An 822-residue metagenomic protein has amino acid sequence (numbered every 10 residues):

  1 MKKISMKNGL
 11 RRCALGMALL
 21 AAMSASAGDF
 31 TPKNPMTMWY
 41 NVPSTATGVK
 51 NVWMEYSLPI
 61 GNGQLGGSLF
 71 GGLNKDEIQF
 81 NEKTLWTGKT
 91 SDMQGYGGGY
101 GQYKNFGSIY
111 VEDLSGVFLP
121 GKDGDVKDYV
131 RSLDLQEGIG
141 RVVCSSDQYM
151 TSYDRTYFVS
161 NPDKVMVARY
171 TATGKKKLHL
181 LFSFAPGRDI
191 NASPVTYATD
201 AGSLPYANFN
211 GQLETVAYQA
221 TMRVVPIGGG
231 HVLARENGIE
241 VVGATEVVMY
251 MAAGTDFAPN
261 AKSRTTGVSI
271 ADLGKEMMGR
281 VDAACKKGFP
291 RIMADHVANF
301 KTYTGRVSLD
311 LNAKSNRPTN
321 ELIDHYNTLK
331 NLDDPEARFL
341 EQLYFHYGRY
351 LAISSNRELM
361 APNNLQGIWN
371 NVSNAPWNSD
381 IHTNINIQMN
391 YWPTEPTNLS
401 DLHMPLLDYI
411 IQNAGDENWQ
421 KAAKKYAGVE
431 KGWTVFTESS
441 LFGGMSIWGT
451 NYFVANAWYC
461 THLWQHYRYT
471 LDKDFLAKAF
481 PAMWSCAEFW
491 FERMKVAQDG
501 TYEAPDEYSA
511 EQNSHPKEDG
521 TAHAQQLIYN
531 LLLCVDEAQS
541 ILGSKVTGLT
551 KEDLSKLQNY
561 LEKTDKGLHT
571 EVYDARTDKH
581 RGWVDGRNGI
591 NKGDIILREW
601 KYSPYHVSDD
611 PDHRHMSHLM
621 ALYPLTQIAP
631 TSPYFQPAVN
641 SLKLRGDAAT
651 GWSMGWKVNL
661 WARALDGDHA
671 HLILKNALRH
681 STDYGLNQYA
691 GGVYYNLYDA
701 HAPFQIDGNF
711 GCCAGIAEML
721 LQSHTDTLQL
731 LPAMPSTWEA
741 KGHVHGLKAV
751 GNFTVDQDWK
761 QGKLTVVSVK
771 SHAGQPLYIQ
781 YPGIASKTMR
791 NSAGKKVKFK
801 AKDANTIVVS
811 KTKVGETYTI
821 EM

Functional and structural regions predicted by a protein language model:
K2-A14: Bacterial N-terminal signal peptides that target proteins for export
C13-A22: Bacterial N-terminal signal peptides
A21-D29: Bacterial Sec-dependent signal peptides at the C-terminal "C-region" and cleavage site
G28-W448, Q465-Y467, W484, A497-Y502 (+13 more regions): Aromatic-residue-lined binding/catalytic grooves and analogous aromatic/hydrophobic interfacial grooves in multimeric
N105-G121, I706-V755: Catalytic cores of secreted or luminal carbohydrate-active enzymes
Q366-G367, N371-V372, Y502-Y508, L644-C712 (+1 more regions): C-terminal catalytic domain of Rieske-type non-heme iron oxygenases
N386, Y452-H466, F475-E492, S653 (+2 more regions): Extended, hydrophobic alpha-helical segments in both membrane/secreted and soluble proteins
